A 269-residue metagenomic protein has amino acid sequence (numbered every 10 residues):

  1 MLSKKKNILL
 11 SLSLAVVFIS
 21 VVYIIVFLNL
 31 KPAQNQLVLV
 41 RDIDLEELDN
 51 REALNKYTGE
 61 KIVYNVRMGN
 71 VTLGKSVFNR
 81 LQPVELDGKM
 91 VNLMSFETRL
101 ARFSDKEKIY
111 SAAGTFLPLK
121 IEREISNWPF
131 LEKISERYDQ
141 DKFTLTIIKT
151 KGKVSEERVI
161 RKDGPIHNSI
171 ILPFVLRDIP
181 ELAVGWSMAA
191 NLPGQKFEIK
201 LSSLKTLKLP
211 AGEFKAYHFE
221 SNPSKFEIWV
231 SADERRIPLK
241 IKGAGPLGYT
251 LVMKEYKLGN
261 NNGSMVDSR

Functional and structural regions predicted by a protein language model:
L2-V17: N-terminal Sec-pathway targeting helices
K6-N7, A33, Q82, I160-D163: Small/flexible residues
A15-I25: N-terminal signal-anchor transmembrane alpha helix of single-pass membrane proteins, serving as the membrane-anchoring
Y23-Q140, D178-R269: Acidic, serine/threonine-rich low-complexity disordered tracts
N127-H167: Hydrophobic, well-structured mid-protein blocks that either form specific transmembrane helices
I170-R177: Beta-strand/loop-rich accessory regions of lumenal/periplasmic or secreted enzymes, predominantly carbohydrate-active
